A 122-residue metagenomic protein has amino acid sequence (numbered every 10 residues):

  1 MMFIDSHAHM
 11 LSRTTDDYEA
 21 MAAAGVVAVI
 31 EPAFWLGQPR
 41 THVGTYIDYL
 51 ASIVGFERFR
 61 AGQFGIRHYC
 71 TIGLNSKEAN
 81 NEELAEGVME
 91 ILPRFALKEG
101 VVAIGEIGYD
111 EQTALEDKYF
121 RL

Functional and structural regions predicted by a protein language model:
M1-L122: Mid-domain alpha/beta scaffold segments of enzyme catalytic cores
